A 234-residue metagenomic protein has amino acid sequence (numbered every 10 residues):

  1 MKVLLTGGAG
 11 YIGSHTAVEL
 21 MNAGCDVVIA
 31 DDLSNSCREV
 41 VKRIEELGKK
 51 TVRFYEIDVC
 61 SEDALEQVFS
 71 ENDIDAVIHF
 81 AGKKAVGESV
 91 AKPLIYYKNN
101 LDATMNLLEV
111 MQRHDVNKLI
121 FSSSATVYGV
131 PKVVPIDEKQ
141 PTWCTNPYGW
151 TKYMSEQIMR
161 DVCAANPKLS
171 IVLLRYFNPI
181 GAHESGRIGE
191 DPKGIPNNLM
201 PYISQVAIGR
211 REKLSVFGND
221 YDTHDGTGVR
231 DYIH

Functional and structural regions predicted by a protein language model:
M1-A182: N-terminal Rossmann-like NAD(P)+-binding domain of SDR-like oxidoreductases, especially those catalyzing
R160-I233: NAD(P)-dependent short-chain dehydrogenase/reductase
